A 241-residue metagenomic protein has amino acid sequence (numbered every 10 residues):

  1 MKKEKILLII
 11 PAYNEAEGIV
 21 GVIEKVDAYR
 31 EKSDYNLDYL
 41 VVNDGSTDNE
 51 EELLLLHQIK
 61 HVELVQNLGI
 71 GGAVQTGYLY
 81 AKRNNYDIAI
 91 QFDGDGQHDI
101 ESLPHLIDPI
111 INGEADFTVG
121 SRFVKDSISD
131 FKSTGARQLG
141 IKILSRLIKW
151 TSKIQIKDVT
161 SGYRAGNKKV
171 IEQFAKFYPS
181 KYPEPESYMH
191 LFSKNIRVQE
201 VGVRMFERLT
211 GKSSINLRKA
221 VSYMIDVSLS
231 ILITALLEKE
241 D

Functional and structural regions predicted by a protein language model:
M1-I6, R146, T151-I154, K176-D241: Hydrophobic helical membrane-anchoring modules
E4-I6, D27-L40, N49: Short loop->beta transition adjacent to catalytic acidic/histidine clusters or analogous donor-positioning motifs
L7-P11, V41, E63: Short hydrophobic beta-strand elements that form part of the catalytic alpha/beta core underpinning NDP-sugar/donor
E15-G18, S46, D99: Donor nucleotide-sugar binding loop of glycosyltransferases
E15-R30: Short, well-formed alpha-helical segments that are part of the catalytic scaffolds of diverse glycosyltransferases
N43-E51, G96: A conserved acidic beta->alpha catalytic loop
V65-R83, I88, I100-K181, R208-R218 (+1 more regions): Acceptor/aglycone-binding surface of glycosyltransferases and processive sugar-polymer synthases
